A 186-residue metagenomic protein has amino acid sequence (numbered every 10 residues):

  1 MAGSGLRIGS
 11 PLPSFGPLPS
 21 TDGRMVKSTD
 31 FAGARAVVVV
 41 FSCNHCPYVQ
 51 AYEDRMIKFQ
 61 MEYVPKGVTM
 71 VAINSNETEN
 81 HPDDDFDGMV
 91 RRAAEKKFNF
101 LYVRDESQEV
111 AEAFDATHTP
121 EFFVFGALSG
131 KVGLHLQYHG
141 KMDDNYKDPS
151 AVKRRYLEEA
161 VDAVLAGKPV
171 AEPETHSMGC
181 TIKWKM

Functional and structural regions predicted by a protein language model:
M1-L165: Chalcogenol-based redox active-site neighborhoods
A160-M186: Cysteine/selenocysteine-centered motifs that mediate thiol-based redox chemistry or coordinate metal-sulfur cofactors
